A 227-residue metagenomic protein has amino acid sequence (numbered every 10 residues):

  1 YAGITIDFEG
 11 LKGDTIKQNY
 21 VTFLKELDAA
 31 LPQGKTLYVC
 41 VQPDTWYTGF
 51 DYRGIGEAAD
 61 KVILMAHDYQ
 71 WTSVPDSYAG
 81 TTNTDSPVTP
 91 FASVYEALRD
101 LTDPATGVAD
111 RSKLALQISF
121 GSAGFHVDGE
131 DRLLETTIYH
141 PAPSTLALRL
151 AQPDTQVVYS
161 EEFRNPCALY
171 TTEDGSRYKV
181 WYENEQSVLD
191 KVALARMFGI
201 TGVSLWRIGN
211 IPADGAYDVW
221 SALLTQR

Functional and structural regions predicted by a protein language model:
A2, D60, T201: Receiver (REC) domain switch/active-site residues of two-component response regulators
G3-G10: Short acidic, glycine-rich surface-loop motifs adjacent to enzyme active sites
G13-L146: Substrate-binding surface in catalytic domains of secreted glycosidases
T15-I16, Y20-T22, Q33-K35, P212-R227: Short acidic, glycine/proline-enriched helix-loop-strand junctions
K113, F120-A193, W220, L224-R227: Glycan-binding loop/region signatures in secreted carbohydrate-active enzymes
S187-L205: Conserved, well-ordered alpha-helix/loop/beta-strand core segments that scaffold catalytic motifs
W206-I208, P212: C-terminal functional modules
